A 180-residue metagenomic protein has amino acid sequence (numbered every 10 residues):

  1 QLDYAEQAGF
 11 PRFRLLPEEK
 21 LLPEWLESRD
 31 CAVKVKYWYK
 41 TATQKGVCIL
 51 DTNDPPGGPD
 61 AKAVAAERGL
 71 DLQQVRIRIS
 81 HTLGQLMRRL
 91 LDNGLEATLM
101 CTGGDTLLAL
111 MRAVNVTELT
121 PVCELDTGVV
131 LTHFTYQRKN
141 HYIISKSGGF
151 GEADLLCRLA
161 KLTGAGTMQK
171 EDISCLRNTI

Functional and structural regions predicted by a protein language model:
Q1-I180: Active-site catalytic microenvironments in core metabolic enzymes, especially phosphate/sugar-handling
